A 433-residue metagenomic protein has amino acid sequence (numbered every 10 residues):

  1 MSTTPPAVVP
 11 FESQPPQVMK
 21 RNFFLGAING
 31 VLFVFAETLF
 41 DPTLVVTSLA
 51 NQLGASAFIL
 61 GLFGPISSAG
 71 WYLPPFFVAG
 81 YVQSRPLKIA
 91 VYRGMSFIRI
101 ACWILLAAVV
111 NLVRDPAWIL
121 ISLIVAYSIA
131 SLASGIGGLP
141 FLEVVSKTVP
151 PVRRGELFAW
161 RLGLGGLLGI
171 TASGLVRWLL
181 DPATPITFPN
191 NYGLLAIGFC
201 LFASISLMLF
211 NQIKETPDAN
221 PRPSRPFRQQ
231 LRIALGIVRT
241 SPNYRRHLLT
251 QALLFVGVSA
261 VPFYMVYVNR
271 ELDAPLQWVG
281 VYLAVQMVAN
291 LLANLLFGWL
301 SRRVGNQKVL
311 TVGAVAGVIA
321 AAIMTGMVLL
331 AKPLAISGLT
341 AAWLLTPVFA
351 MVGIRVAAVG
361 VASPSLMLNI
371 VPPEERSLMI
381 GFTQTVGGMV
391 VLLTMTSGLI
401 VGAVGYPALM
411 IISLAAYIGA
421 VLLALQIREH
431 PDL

Functional and structural regions predicted by a protein language model:
S2-L73, V82, I104-A107, N243-L283: Helix-loop boundary and gating motifs at the non-cytosolic
L25-L44, F63-A79, M95-I100, A126-T187 (+6 more regions): Substrate-agnostic recognition of the 12-TM MFS/MFS-like secondary transporter fold
Q52-L53, S84-R85, V144-T148, E271-L272 (+2 more regions): Helix-to-coil boundary motifs at intracellular loop junctions of multi-pass secondary transporters
Q83-I100, W160, R303-G317: Cytoplasmic membrane-interface "Motif A"-like loop-to-helix N-cap segments of 12-TM Major Facilitator Superfamily
F97-A117, V315-G338: C-terminal ends and interior cores of transmembrane alpha-helices in multi-pass membrane transporters/permeases
V109-N111, F202-I213, M324-V328, S363 (+1 more regions): Multi-pass alpha-helical transporter architecture, strongest for 12-TM Major Facilitator/SLC carriers used
W118-A126, R245-H247, P333-S337, A341-V348: Short hydrophobic/alpha-helical segments at membrane-entry points of transmembrane helices in Major Facilitator
Q212-I233, L433: Flexible cytoplasmic inter-helical loops of multi-pass small-molecule transporters
